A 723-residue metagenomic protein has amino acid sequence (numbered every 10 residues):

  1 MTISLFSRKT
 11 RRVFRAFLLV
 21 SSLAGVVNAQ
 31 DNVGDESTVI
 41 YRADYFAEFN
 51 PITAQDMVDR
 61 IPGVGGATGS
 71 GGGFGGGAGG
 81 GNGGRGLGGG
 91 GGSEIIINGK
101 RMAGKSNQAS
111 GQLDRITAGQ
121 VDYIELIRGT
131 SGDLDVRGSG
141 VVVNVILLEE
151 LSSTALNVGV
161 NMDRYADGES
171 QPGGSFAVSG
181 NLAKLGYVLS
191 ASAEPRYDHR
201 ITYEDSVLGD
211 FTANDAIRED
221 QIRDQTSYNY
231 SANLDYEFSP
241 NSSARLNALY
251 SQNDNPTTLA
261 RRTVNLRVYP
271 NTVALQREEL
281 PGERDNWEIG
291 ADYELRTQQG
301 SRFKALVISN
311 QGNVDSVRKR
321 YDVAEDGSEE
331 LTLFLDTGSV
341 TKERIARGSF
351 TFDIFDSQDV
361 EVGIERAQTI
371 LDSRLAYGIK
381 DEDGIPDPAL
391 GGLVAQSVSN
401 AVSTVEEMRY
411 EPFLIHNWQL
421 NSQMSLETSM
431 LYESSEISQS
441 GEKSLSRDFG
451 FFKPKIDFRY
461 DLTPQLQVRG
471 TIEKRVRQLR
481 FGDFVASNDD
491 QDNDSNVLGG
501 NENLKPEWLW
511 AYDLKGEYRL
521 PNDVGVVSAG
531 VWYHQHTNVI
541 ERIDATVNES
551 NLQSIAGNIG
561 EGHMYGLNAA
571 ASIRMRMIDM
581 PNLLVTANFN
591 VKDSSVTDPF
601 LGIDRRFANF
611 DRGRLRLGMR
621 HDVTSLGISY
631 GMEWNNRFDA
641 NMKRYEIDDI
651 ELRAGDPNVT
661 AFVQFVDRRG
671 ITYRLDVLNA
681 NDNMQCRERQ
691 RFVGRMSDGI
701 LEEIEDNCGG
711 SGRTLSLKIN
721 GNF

Functional and structural regions predicted by a protein language model:
N32-G34, V39-I40, Q55-K105: Extracytoplasmic beta-strand/coil segments of soluble accessory domains associated with Gram-negative outer-membrane
A54-M57, G83-R85, I95-N98, G111-D114 (+2 more regions): N-terminal periplasmic accessory domains that precede and gate Gram-negative outer-membrane beta-barrel machines
P62, M102-R128, F176: Short acidic/polar hinge/loop motifs at secondary-structure boundaries that mediate gating or recognition
A166-I201, T212-L259, L280-G300, I354 (+1 more regions): Transmembrane beta-barrel wall of Gram-negative outer-membrane proteins
E278-N286, S339, S403-V405, V476-S528 (+5 more regions): Outer-membrane beta-barrel signature, preferentially recognizing the C-terminal barrel domain of Gram-negative
N313, I370-D372, E436, S446 (+5 more regions): Surface-exposed extracellular loop regions of Gram-negative outer-membrane beta-barrel proteins, predominantly
W532-Q535, Q553-M642: Gram-negative outer-membrane beta-barrel transporters
F638-K643, V663-F723: C-terminal beta-signal and adjacent terminal beta-strands/loops of Gram-negative outer-membrane beta-barrel proteins
